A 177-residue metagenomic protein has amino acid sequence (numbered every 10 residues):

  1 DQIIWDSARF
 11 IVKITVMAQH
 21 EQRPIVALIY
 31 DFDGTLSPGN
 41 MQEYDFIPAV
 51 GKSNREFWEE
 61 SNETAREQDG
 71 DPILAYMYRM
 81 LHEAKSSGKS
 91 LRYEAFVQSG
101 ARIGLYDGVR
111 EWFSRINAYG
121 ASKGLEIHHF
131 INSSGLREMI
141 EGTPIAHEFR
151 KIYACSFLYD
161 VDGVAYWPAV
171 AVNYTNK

Functional and structural regions predicted by a protein language model:
A18-V161: Alpha-helical substrate-recognition element adjacent to the catalytic core
V161-K177: A recognition module on extended beta-rich or small alphabeta surfaces enriched in W/G with H and D/E
